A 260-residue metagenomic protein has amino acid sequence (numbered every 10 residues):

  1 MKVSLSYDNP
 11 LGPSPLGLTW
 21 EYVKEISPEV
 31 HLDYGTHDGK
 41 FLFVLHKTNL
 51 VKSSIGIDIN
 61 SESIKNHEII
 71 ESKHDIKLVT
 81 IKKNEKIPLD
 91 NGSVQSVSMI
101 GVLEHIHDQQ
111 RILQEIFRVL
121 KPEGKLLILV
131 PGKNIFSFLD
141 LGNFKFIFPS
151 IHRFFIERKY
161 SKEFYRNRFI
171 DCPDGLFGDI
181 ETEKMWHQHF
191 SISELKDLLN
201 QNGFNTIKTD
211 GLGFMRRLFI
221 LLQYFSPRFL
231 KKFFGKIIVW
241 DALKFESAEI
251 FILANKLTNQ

Functional and structural regions predicted by a protein language model:
M1-K86, S96, S247-I250, T258: Conserved N-terminal segment of class I S-adenosyl-L-methionine
F43-H46, L113-F117: A structural alpha-helix within SAM-dependent methyltransferase catalytic domains
G56, H105, I128: Conserved SAM-binding loop
M99-V102: A short beta-strand submotif of the Rossmann-like class I SAM-dependent methyltransferase core that lines
I106-H107, L120-K121: Helix-to-beta-strand junctions that scaffold the AdoMet/dcAdoMet cofactor pocket in Class I SAM-dependent enzymes
Q110-E115, K125-L253: S-adenosyl-L-methionine-dependent methyltransferase catalytic module, highlighting the catalytic core
